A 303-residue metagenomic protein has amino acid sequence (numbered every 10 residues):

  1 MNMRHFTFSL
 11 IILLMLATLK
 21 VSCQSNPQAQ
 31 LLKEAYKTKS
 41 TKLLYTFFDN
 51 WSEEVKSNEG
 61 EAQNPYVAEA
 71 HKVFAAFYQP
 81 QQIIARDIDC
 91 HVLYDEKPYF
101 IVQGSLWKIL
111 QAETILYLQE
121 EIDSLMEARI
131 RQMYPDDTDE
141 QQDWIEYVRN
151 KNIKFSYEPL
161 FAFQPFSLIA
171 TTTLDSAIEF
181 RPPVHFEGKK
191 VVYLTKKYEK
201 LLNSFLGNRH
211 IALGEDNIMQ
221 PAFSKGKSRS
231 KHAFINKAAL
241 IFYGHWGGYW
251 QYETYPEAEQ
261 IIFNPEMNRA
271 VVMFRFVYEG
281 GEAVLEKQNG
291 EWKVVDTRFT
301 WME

Functional and structural regions predicted by a protein language model:
M1-L32: Bacterial Sec-dependent N-terminal signal peptides
M1-M3, V21, E279, T297-T300: N-terminal leader/presequence-like segments
Q24-R269, F276, E303: Flexible low-complexity loop/turn motifs enriched in small/helix-breaking residues
F74, V272, W292-V294: Hydrophobic beta-strand residues in large extracellular and virion-surface proteins
R275-V277, Q288: Short, loop-centered acidic/histidine patches that primarily coordinate divalent metals
E282-M302: Short beta-strand edge/turn micro-motifs at domain boundaries
